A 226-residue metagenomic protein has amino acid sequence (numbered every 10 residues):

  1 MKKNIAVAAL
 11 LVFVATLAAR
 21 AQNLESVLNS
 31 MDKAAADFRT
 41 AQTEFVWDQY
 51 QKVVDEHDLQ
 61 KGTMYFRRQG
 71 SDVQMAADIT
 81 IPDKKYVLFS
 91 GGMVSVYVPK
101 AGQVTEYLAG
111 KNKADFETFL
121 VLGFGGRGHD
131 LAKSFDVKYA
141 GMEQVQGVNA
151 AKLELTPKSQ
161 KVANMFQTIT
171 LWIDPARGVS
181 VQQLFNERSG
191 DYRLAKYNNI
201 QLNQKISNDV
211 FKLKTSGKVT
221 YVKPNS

Functional and structural regions predicted by a protein language model:
M1-V7: Bacterial N-terminal signal peptides that target proteins for export
A8-T16: Bacterial N-terminal signal peptides
L17-N23: Bacterial Sec-dependent signal peptides at the C-terminal "C-region" and cleavage site
A21, T105, L120, K138-N225: Gly/Pro-enriched, hydrophobic low-complexity segments that function as extracytoplasmic propeptides/linkers
N23-V96: N-terminal mature ectodomain segment of secretory-pathway/periplasmic proteins
E25-S26, G128-K138, A195: A short, amphipathic edge element
W47, Y97-K100, L184-E187: Beta-turn initiation residues at beta-strand->coil junctions
S95-F124: Acidic/charged, solvent-exposed loop-and-adjacent secondary-structure segments enriched in E/D, K/R, S/T, and G/P
